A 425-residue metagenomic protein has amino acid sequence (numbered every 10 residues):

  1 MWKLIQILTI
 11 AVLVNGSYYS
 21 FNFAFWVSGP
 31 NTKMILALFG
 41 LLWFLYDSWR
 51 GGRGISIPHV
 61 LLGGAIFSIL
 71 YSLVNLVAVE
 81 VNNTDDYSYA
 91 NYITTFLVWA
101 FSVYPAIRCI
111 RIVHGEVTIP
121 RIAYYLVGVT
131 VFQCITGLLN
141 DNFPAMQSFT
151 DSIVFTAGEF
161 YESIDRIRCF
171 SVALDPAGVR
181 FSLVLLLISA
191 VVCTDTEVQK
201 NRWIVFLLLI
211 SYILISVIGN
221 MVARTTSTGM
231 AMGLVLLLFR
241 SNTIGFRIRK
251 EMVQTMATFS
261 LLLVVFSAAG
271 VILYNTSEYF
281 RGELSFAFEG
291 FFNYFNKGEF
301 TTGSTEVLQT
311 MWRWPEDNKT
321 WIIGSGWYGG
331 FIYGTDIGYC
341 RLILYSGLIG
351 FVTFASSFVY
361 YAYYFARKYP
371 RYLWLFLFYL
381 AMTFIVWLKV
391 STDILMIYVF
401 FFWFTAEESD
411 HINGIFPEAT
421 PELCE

Functional and structural regions predicted by a protein language model:
M1-Q6, S48-G51, I248-S267, K368 (+1 more regions): A juxtamembrane structural motif centered on a specific transmembrane helix
W2-F21, A37-F101, A381-T383: N-terminal hydrophobic segments of proteins, predominantly signal-anchor/transmembrane helices of inner/organellar
I57-A65, L97, P105-Q147: Interfacial loop-to-transmembrane-helix boundary motif in multi-pass membrane proteins
P120-S148, V172-M221, S227-R240: Alpha-helical transmembrane segments of multi-pass inner-membrane proteins
I135, L238-N293, P315-D317: A membrane-periplasm/extracellular boundary helix in multi-pass inner-membrane enzymes that assemble envelope glycans
L186-V191, A231-L237, L375-F384, S391-E425: Transmembrane alpha-helices of multi-pass inner-membrane enzymes
V235, Y345-V386, D410-N413: Hydrophobic transmembrane alpha-helices and their immediate junctions
F286, G290-G334, L348-G350: TM-adjacent membrane-interface loops and short helices in multi-pass inner/ER membrane proteins
